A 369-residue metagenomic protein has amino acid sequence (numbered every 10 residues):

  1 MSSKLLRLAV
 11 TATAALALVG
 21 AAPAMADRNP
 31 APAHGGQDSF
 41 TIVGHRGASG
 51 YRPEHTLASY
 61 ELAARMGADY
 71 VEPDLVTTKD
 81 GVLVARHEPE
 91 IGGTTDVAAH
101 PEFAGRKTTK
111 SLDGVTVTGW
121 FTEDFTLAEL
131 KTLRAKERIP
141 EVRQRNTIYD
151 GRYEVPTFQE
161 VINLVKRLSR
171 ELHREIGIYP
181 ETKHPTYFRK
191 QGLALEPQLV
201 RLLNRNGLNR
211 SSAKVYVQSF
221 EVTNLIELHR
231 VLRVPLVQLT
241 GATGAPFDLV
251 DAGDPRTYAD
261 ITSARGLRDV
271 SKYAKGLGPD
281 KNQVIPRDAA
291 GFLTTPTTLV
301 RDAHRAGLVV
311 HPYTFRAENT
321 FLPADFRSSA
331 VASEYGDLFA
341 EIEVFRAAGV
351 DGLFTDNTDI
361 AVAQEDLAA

Functional and structural regions predicted by a protein language model:
S2-T11, L18-A369: Phosphate-group recognition and catalysis centered on beta-loop-alpha active-site segments
